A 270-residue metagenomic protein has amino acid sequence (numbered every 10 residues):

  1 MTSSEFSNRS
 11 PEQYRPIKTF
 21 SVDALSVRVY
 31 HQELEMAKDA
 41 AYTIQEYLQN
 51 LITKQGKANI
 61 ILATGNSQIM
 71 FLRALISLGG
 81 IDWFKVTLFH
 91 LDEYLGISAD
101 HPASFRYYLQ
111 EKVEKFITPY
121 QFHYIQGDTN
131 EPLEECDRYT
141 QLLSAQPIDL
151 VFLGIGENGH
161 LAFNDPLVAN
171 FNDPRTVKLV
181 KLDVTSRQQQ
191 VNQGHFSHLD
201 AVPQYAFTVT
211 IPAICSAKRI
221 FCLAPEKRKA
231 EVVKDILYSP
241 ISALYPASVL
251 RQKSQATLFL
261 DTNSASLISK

Functional and structural regions predicted by a protein language model:
T2-N59: N-terminal glycine-/serine-/threonine-rich phosphate-binding loop
T2-Y14, V209-P212, S216-K270: ATP/nucleoside-binding phosphotransfer catalytic cores, i.e., glycine-rich phosphate-binding loops
N8-A24, W83-F152: Ligand-binding beta-strand-loop-alpha-helix segment within the catalytic cores of soluble metabolic enzymes
T53-G79: Glycine-rich N-terminal segment of FAD-binding domains in flavoprotein oxidoreductases, spanning the beta-loop-helix
L62-S67, L153-E157, P225: Glycine-rich beta-strand-to-loop/alpha-helix junction loops that act as flexible
R73-W83, F105, Q110, P166-R175: A glycine- and small-aliphatic-rich helix-loop capping segment at beta-alpha/alpha-beta transitions that lines
Q146-F171: Glycine-rich phosphate-binding loop
A162-V209: Class I SAM-dependent methyltransferase SAM-binding "motif I" and its flanking Rossmann-like core
